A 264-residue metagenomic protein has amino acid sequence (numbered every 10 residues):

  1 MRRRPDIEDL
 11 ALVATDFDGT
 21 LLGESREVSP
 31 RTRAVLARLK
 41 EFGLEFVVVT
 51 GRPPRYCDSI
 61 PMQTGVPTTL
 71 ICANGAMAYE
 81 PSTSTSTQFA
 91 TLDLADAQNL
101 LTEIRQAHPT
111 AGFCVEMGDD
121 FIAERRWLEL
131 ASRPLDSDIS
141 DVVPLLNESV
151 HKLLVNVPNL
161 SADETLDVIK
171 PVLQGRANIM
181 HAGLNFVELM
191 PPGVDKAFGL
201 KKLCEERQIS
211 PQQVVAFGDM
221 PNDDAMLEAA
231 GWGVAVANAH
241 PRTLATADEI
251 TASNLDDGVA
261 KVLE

Functional and structural regions predicted by a protein language model:
R2-L12, V28-S29, M190-E264: Mg2+-dependent phosphoryl-transfer enzymes with acidic/Ser/Thr/Gly-rich catalytic loops
I7-L10, G43, P67, T110 (+2 more regions): A general structural motif
F17, G75, G218-M220: Active-site metal-binding loops of divalent metal-dependent hydrolases
G19, L39, T50, N74 (+5 more regions): Residue-level signal for inorganic ion chemistry
S25-L130: Active-site phosphate-binding/coordination module
T32, C57-P61, T165, I169 (+3 more regions): Hydrophobic packing residues within well-ordered alpha-helices of enzyme cores
T64-V66, A73-N74, V172-G175, A229-A230 (+1 more regions): Short, structured coil segments at secondary-structure junctions
E103, A107-A229: Conserved acidic, metal-coordinating active-site core of Asp-based, Mg2+-dependent phosphoryl-transfer enzymes
